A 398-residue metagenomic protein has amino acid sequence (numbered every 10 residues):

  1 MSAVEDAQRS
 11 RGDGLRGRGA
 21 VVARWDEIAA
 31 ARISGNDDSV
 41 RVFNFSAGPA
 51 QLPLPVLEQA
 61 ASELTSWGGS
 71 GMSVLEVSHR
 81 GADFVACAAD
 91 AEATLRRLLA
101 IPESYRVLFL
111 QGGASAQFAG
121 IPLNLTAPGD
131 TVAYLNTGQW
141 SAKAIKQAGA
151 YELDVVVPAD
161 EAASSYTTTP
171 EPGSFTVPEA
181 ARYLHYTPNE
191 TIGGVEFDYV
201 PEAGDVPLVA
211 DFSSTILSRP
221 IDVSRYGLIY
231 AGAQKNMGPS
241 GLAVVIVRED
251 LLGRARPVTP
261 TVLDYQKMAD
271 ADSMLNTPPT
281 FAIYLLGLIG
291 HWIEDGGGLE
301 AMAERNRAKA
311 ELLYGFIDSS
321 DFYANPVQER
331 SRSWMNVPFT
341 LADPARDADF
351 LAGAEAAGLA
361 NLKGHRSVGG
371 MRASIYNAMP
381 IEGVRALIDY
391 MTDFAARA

Functional and structural regions predicted by a protein language model:
W25-I28, I33-V42, A356, G369-A398: PLP-dependent enzyme catalytic core of the Aspartate aminotransferase-like
R41-E92: A glycine-/small-polar-enriched, mobile loop at the entrance of the PLP active site in fold-type I
G48, A148, D160-I216: Active-site phosphate-binding strand-loop segment of PLP-dependent enzymes
G71-Q117, N124, Q139, Q147: Conserved N-terminal alpha-helix of the aminotransferase class I/II PLP-enzyme fold
S115-L184: PLP-dependent aminotransferase-like
V209, V223-Q234: Conserved active-site segment immediately N-terminal to the catalytic lysine that forms the internal aldimine
A233-Y314, Q328, R397-A398: Active-site C-terminal subdomain of aminotransferase-like
Y323-A354: Conserved PLP-binding catalytic core of the aspartate aminotransferase-like
